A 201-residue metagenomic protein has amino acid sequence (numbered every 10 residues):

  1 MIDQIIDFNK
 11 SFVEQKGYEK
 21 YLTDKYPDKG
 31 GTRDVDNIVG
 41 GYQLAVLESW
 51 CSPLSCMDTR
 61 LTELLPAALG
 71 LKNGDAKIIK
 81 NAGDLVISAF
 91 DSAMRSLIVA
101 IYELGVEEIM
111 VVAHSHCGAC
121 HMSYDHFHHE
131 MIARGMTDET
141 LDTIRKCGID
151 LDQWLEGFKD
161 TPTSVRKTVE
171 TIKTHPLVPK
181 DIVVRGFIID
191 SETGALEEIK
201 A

Functional and structural regions predicted by a protein language model:
M1-V35, Y42-L44, D84-A93, I101-L104 (+1 more regions): Divalent-metal-activated hydrolytic enzyme cores
D28-T62: N-terminal low-complexity or amphipathic/hydrophobic leaders
N37-G40, L54-C56, K80, V112-H114 (+1 more regions): Short beta-strand segments
W50, E108, V183: Residues at the starts of beta-strands that form the adenosine-phosphate
P66-K72: Short Gly/aromatic-enriched secondary-structure transition segments
D75-V86: Short, basic, glycine/proline-bearing loop/turn elements
L104-H114: Ordered, amphipathic secondary-structure segments that act as subunit-interaction surfaces in large macromolecular
